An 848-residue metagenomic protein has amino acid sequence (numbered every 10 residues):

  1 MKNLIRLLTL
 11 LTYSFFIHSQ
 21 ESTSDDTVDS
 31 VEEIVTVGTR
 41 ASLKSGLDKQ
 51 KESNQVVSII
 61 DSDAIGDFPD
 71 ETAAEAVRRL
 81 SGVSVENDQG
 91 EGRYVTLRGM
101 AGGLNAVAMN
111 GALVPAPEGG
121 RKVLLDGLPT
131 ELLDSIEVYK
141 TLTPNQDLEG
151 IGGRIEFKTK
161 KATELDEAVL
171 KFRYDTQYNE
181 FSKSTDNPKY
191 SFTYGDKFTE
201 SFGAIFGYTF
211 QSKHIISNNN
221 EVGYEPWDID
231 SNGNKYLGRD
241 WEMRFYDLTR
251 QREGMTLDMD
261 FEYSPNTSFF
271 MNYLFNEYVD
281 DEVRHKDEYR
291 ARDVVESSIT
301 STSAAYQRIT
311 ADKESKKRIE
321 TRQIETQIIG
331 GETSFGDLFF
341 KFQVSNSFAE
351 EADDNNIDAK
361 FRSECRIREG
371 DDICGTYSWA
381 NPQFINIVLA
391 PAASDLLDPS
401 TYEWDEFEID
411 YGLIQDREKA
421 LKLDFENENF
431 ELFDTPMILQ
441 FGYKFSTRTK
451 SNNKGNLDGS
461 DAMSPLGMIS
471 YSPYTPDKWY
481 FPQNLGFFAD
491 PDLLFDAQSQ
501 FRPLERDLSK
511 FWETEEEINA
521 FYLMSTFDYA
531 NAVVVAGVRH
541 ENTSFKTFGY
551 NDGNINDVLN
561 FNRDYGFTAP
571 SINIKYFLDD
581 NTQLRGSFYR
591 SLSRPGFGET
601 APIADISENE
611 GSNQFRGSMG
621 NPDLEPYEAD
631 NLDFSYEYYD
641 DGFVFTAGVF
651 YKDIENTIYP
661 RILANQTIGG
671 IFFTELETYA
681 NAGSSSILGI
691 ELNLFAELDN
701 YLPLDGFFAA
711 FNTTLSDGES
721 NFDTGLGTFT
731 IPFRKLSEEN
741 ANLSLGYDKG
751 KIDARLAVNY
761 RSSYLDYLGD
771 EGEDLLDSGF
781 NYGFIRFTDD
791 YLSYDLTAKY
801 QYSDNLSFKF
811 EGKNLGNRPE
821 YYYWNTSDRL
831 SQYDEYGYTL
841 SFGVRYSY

Functional and structural regions predicted by a protein language model:
V35-G66, Y94, G102-N105, A112: N-terminal periplasmic "start-of-domain" segments of outer-membrane beta-barrel proteins
A73-A76, R93-T96, A108, L124 (+2 more regions): N-terminal periplasmic accessory domains that precede and gate Gram-negative outer-membrane beta-barrel machines
A74-L113: Extracytoplasmic beta-strand/coil segments of soluble accessory domains associated with Gram-negative outer-membrane
A112-K140, F192: Short acidic/polar hinge/loop motifs at secondary-structure boundaries that mediate gating or recognition
S182-A291, D312, E320-G330, G336 (+2 more regions): Transmembrane beta-barrel wall of Gram-negative outer-membrane proteins
R308-T326, R506-N519, R563, L592-I654 (+4 more regions): Outer-membrane beta-barrel signature, preferentially recognizing the C-terminal barrel domain of Gram-negative
Y651-I654, N665, I671-D770, G816: Gram-negative outer-membrane beta-barrel transporters
D699, Y760-L775, K799-Y848: C-terminal beta-signal and adjacent terminal beta-strands/loops of Gram-negative outer-membrane beta-barrel proteins
